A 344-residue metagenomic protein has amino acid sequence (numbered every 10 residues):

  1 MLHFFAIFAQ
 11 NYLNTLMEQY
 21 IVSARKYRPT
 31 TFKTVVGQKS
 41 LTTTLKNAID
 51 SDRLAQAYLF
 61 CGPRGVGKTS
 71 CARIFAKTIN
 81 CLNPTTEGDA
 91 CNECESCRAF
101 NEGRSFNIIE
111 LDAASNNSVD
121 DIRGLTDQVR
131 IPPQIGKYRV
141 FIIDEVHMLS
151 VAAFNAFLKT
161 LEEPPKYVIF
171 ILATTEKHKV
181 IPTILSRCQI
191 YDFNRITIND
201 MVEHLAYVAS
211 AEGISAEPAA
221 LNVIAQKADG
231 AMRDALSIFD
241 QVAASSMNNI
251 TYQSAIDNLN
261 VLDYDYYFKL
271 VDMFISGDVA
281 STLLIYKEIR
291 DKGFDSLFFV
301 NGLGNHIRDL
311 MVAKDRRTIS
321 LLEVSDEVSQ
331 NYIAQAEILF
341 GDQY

Functional and structural regions predicted by a protein language model:
L2-I190, D200, V208: P-loop/Walker A NTP-binding region and its immediately flanking N-terminal helices in P-loop NTPase folds
E102-S105, G124, K137, A173 (+1 more regions): Extended, largely alpha-helical regulatory/partner-binding modules appended to the mid-to-C-terminal parts
